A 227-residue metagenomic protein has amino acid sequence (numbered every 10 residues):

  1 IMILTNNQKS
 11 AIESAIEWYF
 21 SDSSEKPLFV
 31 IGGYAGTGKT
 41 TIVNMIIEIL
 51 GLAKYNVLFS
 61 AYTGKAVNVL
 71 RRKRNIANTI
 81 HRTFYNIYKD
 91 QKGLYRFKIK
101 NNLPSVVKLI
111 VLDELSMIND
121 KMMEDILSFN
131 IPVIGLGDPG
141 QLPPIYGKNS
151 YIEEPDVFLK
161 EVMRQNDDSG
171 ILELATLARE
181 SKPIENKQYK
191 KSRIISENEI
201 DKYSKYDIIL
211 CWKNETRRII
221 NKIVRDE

Functional and structural regions predicted by a protein language model:
I1-S10: Dynamic helix-loop-helix/coil hinge segments at AAA+ ATPase domain boundaries and subdomain interfaces
A11-Y19, S23-G32, T37, E124 (+2 more regions): Conserved helicase motor core of P-loop NTPases
I42, I46: Hydrophobic positions on the alpha1 helix immediately C-terminal to the Walker A/P-loop
E48-L58: Post-Walker A helix-loop "phosphate-sensing" segment adjacent to the P-loop in P-loop NTPases
L58-V106: Inter-Walker segment of RecA-like/P-loop motor cores
F84, M117-N119, I126, L142-P143: Catalytic P-loop NTPase motifs of RecA-like helicase/translocase cores
V106-L109, N130-I134: Loop/turn-to-beta-strand initiation segments
D113-E114, G137-P139: Walker B catalytic acidic pair
